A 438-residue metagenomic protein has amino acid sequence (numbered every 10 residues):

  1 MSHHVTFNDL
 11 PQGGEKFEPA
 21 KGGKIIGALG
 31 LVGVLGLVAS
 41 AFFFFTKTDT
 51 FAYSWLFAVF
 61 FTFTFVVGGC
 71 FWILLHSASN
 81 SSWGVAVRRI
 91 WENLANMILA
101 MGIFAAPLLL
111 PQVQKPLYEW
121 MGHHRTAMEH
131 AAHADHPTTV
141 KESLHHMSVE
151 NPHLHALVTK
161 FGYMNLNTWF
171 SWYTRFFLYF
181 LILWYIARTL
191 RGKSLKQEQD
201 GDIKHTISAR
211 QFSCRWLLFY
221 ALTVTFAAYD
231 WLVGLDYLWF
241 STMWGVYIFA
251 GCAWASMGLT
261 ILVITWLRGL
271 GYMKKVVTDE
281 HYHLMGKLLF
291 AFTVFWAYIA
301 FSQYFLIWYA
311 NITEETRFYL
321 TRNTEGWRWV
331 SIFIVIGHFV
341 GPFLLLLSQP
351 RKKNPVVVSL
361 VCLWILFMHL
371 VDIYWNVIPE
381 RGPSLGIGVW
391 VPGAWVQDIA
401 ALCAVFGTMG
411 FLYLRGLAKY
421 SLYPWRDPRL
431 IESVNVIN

Functional and structural regions predicted by a protein language model:
H3-L10, G36-L37, T62-S81, L183-R188: Central hydrophobic cores of alpha-helical transmembrane segments in multi-pass inner-membrane proteins across all
G13, A20-S40, M128-I334: Long, contiguous internal "core" modules enriched in hydrophobic/ aromatic residues
A52, L56, T62-Y118: Membrane helical hairpin/interfacial module
V66-I73, I103-P107, F176-R188, A250-T265 (+2 more regions): Hydrophobic cores of alpha-helical transmembrane segments in multi-pass inner/ER membrane proteins, independent
A105, V356-F367: Central hydrophobic cores of alpha-helical transmembrane segments in multi-pass integral membrane proteins
L222-F226, L363-Y374: Aromatic-anchored segments of alpha-helical transmembrane domains
W244-I248, E314-V335, S384-Y413: Membrane-interface transmembrane-helix boundary segments in multi-pass integral membrane proteins
L422-N438: Short, highly charged, low-complexity non-transmembrane loops/tails of multi-pass membrane proteins
